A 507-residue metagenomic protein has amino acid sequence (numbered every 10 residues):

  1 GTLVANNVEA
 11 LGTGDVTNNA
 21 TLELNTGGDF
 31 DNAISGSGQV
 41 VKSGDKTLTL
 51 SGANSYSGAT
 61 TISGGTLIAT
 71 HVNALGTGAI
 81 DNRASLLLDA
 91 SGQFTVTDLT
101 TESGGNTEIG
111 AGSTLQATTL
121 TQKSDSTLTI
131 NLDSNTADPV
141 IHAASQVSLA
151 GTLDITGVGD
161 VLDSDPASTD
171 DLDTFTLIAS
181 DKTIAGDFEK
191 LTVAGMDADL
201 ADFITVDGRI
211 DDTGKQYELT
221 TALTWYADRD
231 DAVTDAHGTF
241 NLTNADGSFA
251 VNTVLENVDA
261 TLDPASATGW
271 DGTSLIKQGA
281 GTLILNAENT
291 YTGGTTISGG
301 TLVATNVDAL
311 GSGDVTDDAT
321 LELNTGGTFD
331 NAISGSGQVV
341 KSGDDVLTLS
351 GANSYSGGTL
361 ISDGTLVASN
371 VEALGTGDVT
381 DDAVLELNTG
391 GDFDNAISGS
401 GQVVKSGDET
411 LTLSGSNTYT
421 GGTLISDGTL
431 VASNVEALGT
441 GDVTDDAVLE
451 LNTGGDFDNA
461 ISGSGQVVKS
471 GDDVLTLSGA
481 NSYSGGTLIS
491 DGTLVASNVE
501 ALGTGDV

Functional and structural regions predicted by a protein language model:
G1-A10, T21-R83, T100-T101, A222-L310 (+5 more regions): Extracellular repeat-rich scaffold modules on cell surfaces
N7, G12, F30, G76 (+14 more regions): Extracellular, surface-exposed passenger/stalk and repeat segments of large secreted bacterial proteins
D15-N19, R209-E218, G313-D318, G377-D381 (+1 more regions): Extracellular interaction modules
T17, I80-D81, D163-D171, T316: Short, glycine-/polar-rich solvent-exposed loops and beta-turns at beta-strand/coil boundaries
V40, L86-D173, V339, V467: Extracellular beta-strand/loop-rich repeat segments of large surface/secreted proteins
A59, P139-I141, D187: Extended hydrophobic-aromatic, low-complexity segments
G112, D125, T169-D173, F188-L191 (+3 more regions): Glycine-centered loop/turn motifs
D133-N135, S148-T273: Extracellular/surface-exposed low-complexity segments
